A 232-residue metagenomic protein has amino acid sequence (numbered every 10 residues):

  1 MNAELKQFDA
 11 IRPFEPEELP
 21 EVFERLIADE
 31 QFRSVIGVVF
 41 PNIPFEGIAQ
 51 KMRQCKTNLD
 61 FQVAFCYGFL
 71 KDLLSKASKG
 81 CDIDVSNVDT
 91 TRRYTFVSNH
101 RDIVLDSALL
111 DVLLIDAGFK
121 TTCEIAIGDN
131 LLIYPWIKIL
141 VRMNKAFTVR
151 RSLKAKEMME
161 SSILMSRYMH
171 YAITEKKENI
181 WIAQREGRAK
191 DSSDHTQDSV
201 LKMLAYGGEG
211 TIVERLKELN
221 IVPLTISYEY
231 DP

Functional and structural regions predicted by a protein language model:
M1-Y94, H100-D111, I115, T122 (+3 more regions): Membrane-anchoring hydrophobic helices of lipid-metabolizing enzymes
I83, K177-E178: Active-site-adjacent bridging/hinge elements
N87, S98-D102, I127-L132, R150-L153 (+2 more regions): Short, flexible loop/turn elements at secondary-structure junctions
R92-S98, A172, E178-Q184: Generic beta-sheet signal
S107-A108, S162, D194-D198: Conserved strand-to-helix beginnings and helix N-cap segments that scaffold or border functional pockets
I115, I173-T174, E209: Residue-level signal for alpha-helix termini/capping positions
F119-T122, D129, P135-A146, E178-N179 (+1 more regions): A cross-family acyltransferase "interaction/gating" segment
E124-Y134, K138-Y168, A172: Internal, well-ordered alpha/beta segment that forms a basic, Gly-enriched binding/recognition surface
